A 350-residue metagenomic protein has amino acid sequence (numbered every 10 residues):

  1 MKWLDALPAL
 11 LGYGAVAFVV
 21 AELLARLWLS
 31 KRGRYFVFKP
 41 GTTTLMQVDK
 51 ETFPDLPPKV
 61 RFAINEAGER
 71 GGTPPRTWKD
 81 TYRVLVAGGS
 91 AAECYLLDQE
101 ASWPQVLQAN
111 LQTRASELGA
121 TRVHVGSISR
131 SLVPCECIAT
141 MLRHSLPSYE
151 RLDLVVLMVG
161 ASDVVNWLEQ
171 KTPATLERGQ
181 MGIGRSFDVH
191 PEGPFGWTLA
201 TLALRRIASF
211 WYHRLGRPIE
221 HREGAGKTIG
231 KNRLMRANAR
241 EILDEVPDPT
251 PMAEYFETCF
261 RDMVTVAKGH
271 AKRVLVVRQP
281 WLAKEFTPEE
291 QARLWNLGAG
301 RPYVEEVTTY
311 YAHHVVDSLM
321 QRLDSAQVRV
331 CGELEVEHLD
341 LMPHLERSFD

Functional and structural regions predicted by a protein language model:
M1-V16: N-terminal Sec-pathway targeting helices
F18-R34: Membrane-interface motif at the C-terminal end of an N-terminal transmembrane signal
S30-L118, L345-F349: Membrane/wall-proximal cationic-aromatic binding patches
R61, R83-L85, A91-W197, L204 (+1 more regions): Conserved SGNH/GDSL esterase-like catalytic core that processes O-acyl groups on lipids and polysaccharides
S90-D98, S127-S131, V246-A253, H313-D317: Second-shell loop/turn segments in exported
S127-S129, R278, D340-P343: Residue-level recognition of beta-strand->loop/alpha-helix junctions
S162-S325, E346-F349: Serine-dependent acyl-ester chemistry module
